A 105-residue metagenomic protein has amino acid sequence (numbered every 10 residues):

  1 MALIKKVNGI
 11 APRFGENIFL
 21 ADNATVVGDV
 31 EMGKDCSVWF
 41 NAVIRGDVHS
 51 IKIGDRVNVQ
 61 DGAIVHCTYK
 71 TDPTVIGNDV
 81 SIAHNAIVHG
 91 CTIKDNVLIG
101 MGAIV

Functional and structural regions predicted by a protein language model:
M1-N17: Terminal amphipathic alpha-helical/low-complexity segments used for targeting or macromolecular assembly
E16, A21-D22, V27-G28, G33-K34 (+10 more regions): Left-handed beta-helix
I51: A short, polar/charged loop-to-alpha-helix boundary motif
